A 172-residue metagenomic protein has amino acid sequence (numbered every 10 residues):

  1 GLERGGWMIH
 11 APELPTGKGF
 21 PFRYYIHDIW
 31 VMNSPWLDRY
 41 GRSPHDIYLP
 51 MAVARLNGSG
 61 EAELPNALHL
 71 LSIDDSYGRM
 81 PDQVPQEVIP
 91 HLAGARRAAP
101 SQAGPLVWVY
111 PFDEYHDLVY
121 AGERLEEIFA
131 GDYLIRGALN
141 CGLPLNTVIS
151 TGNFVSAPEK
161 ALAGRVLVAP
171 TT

Functional and structural regions predicted by a protein language model:
G1-T171: Glycan-processing catalytic domains of CAZymes
